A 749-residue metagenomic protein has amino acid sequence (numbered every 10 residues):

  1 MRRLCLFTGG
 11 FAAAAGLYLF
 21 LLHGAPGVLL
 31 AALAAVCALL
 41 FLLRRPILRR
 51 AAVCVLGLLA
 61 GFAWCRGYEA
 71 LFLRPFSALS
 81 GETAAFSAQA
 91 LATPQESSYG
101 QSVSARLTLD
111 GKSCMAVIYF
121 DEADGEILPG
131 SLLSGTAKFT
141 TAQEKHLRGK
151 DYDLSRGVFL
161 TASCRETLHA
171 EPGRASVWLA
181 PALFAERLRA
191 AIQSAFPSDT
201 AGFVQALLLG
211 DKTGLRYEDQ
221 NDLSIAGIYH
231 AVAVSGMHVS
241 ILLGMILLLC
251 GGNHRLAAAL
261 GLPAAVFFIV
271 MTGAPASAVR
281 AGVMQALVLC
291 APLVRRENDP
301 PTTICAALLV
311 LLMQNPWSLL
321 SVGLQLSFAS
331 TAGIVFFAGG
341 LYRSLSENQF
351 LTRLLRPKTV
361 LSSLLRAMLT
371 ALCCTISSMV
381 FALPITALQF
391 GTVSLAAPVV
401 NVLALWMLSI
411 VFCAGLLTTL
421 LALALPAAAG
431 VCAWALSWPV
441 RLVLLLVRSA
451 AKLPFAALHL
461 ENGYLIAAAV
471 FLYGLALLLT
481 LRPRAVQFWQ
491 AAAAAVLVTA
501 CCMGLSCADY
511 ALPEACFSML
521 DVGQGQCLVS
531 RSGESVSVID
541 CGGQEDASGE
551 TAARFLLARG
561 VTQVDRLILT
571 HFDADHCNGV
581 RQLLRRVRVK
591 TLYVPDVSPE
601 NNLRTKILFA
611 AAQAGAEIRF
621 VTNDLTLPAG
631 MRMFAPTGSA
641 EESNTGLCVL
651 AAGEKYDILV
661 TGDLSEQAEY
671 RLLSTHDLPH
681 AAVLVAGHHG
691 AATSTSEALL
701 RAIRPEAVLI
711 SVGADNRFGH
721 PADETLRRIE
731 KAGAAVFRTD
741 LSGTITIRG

Functional and structural regions predicted by a protein language model:
M1-F76, R280, L479: N-terminal leader/targeting segments
R2, V36-C37, P46, V53-V55 (+9 more regions): Hydrophobic alpha-helical transmembrane segments in multi-pass membrane proteins
L58-H230, E550-L557, Q563, V597-P599 (+4 more regions): Membrane-interface helix/helix-cap signal primarily in integral membrane proteins
G157-C290, S518, R566, T591 (+4 more regions): Aromatic-rich juxtamembrane segments at the membrane interface
K212, L312-L320, R448-R566, A612-V683 (+2 more regions): Core dinuclear metal-dependent hydrolase active-site scaffold
V564-D575, V597, L684-H688: Metallo-beta-lactamase
A574-A611, P705: Active-site HxH/HxHxD metal-binding segment of metal-dependent hydrolases
T591, R671-G743: Cap/insert and terminal regions of metallo-dependent hydrolase folds
